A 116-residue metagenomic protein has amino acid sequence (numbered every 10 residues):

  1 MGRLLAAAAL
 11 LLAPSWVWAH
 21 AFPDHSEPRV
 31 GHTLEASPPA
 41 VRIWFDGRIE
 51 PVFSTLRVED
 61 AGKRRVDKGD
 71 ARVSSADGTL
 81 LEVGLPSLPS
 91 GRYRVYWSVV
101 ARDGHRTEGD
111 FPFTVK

Functional and structural regions predicted by a protein language model:
A6-A7, V17: Cleavable N-terminal signal peptides
A19-S37: N-terminal edge beta-strand
L34-A36, A40-I43, G47, G104-K116: Extended, polar beta-sheet/loop recognition surfaces of beta-rich domains that mediate binding to diverse ligands
G47-G69: Short, surface-exposed alpha-helix to beta-strand junction/turn motifs within ectodomains of secreted and cell-envelope
V73-D77: Short proline/glycine- and polar residue-rich coil/turn motifs
T79-V83: Short strand-edge motifs at loop-to-beta-strand transitions and within beta-strands of extracellular beta-rich domains
G84, P89-S98: A glycine-anchored, Pro-Gly-centered beta-turn/N-cap motif
